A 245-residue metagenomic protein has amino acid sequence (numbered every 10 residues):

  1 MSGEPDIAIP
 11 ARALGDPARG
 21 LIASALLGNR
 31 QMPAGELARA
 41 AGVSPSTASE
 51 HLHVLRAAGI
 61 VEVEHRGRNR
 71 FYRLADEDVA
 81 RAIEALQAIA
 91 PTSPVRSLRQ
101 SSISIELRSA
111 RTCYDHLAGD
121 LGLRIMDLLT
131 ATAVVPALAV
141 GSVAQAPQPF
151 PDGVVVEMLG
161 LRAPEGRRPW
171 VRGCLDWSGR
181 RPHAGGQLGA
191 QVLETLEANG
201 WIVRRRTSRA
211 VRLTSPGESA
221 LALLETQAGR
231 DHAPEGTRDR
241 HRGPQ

Functional and structural regions predicted by a protein language model:
M1-D6, G28, A80-V140, L161-T207 (+1 more regions): Amphipathic alpha-helical dimerization/coiled-coil segments that flank or bridge DNA-binding/regulatory modules
D6-S44, R70-Y72, T112: N-terminal helix-turn-helix DNA-binding core of bacterial DNA-binding proteins
A18, T47, D78: Two-component histidine kinase catalytic core, primarily the HATPase_c
Q31, E64-A90, P147-P151, G217: Basic, amphipathic "hinge/linker" alpha-helix immediately C-terminal to the N-terminal HTH DNA-binding motif
A34-V61: Canonical helix-turn-helix DNA-binding module
R56-R66, R70-R73, L138-A139, R205-R206: Beta-hairpin "wing" of winged helix-turn-helix
Y72-A75, A139-G160, R206-L224: Accessory beta->alpha helical hairpin/"wing" motif in late/C-terminal subdomains of nucleic-acid enzymes
